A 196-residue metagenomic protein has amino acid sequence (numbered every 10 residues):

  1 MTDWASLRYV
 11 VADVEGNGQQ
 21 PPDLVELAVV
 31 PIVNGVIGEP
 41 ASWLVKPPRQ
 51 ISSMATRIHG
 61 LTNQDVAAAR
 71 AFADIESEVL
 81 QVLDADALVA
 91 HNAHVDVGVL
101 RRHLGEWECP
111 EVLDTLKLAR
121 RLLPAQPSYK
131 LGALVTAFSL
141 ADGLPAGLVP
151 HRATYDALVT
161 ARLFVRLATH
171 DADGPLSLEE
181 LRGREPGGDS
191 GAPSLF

Functional and structural regions predicted by a protein language model:
M1-D23, P31-G38, Q64-F196: DEDD superfamily 3′-5′ metal-dependent exonuclease/proofreading module
I37-H59: Short, surface-exposed acidic-centric catalytic microdomains
